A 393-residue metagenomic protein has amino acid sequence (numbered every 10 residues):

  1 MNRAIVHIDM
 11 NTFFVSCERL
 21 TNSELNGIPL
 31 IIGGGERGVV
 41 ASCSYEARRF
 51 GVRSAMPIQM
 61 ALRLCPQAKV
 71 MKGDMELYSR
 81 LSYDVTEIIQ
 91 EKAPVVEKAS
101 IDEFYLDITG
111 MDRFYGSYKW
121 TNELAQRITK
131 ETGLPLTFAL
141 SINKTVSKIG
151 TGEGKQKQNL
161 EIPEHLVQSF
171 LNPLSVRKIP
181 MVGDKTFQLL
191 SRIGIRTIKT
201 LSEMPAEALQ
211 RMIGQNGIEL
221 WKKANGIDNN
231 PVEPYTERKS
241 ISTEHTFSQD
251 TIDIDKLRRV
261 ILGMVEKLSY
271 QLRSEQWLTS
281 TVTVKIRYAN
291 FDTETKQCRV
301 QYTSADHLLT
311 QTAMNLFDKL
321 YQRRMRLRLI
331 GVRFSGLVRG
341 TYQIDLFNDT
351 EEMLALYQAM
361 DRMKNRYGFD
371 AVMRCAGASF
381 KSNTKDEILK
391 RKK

Functional and structural regions predicted by a protein language model:
M1-E219, V232, Y270, E351-K393: Gly/Gly-Pro- and Ser/Thr-rich, intrinsically disordered tail segments characteristic of DNA damage-repair and tolerance
H7, S191-L327: DNA-contacting surface of Y-family translesion DNA polymerases
F13, E36-G38, A289-D292, L337-G340: Short, charged/polar surface micro-motifs in flexible loops or helix N-caps
I31-G33, M71, D107, W221 (+6 more regions): Residues in well-ordered beta-strands of folded domains
A99-E103, S141-K144, W277-T281, M325-L329: Short Gly/Ser/Thr- and Asp/Glu-enriched loop/turn motifs at secondary-structure junctions
F104-G110, T295-C298, R339-D345, E387: Short, hydrophobic beta-strand segments
P135-T137, T283, L329-G331: Residues at or immediately flanking beta-strands
Y302-K393: Acidic, metal-coordinating catalytic segment for phosphate/diphosphate chemistry, firing primarily on the Nudix
